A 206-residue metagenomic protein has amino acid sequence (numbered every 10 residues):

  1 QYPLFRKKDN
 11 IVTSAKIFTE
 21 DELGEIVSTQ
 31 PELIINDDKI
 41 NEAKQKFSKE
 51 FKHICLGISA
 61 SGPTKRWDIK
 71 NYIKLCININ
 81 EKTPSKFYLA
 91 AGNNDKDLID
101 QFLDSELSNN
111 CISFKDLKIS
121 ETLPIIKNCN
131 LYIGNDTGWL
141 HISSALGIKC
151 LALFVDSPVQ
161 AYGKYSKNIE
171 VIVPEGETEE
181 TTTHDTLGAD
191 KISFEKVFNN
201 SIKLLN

Functional and structural regions predicted by a protein language model:
Q1-N206: Catalytic machinery of carbohydrate-active enzymes, primarily nucleotide-sugar-dependent glycosyltransferases
